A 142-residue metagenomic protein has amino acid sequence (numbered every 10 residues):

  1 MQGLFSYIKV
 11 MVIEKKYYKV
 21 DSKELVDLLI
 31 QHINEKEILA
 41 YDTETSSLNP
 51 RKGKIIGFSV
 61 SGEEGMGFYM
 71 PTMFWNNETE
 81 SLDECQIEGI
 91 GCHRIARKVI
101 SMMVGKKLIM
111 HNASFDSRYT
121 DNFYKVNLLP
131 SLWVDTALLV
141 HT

Functional and structural regions predicted by a protein language model:
L4-T142: Conserved RNase H-like, two-metal-ion catalytic cores of nucleic-acid enzymes
